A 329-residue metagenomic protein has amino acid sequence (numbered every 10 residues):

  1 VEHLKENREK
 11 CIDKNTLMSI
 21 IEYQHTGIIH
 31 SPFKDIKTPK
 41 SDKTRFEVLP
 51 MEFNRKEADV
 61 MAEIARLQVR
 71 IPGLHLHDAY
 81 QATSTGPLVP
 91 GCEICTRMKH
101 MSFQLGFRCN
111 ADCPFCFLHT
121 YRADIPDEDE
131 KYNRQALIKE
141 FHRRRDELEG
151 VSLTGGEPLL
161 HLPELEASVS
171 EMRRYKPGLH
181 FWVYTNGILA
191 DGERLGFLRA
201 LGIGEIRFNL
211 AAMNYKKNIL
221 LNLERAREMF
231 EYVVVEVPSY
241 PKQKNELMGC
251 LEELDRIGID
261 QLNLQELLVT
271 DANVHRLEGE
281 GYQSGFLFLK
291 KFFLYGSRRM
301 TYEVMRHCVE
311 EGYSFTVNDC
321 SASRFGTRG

Functional and structural regions predicted by a protein language model:
V1-S102, A111: Flexible, acidic/Gly-rich N-terminal and inter-domain linker regions that tether and position cofactor-handling modules
A82-E93, R97, P114-F115, F141 (+2 more regions): Conserved N-terminal glycine/acidic-rich loop preference
P90-Y132: Canonical Radical SAM [4Fe-4S] cluster-binding loop centered on the CxxxCxxC motif and its immediate flanking residues
T120-Y132, R144-H161, Y175-A190, L201-I219 (+2 more regions): Core AdoMet radical
R134-I138, A190-G196, K244-L251: Short, acidic/polar
P163-S170, D191-R199, N218-N222, L247: Distinct, well-ordered alpha-helical segments
L220-R328: Conserved C-terminal portion of the radical SAM core fold that forms the substrate/S-adenosylmethionine-binding
